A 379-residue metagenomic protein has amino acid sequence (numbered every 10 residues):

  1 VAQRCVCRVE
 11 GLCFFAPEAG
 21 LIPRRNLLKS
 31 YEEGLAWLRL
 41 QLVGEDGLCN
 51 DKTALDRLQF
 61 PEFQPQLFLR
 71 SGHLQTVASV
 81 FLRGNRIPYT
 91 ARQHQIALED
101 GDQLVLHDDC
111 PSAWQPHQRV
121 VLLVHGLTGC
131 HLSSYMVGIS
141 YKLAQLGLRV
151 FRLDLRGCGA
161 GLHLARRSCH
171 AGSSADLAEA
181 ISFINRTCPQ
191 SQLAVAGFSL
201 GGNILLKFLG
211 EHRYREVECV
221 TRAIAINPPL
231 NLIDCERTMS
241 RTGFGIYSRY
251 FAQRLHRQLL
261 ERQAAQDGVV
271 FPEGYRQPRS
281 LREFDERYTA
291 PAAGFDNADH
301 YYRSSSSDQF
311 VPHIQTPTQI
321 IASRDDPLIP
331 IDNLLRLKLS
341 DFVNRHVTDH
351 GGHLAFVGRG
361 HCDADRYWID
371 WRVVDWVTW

Functional and structural regions predicted by a protein language model:
C5-C7, C13-G34, L38-L40, G44 (+3 more regions): Alpha/beta-hydrolase-fold enzymes
L74-A113: N-terminal cap/lid segment of alpha/beta-hydrolase-fold proteins
P111-L164, F183, N333: Short, surface-exposed "cap/lid" segments of acyl-processing enzymes
V124-L127, S199, S323: Glycine-rich His-Gly loop
S140-R156, D341-G352, V357-R359: Active-site machinery of serine-nucleophile hydrolases
F151-A171, I204, C235, V357: Serine-hydrolase catalytic machinery in alpha/beta-hydrolase-like enzymes
C158-A194: Catalytic nucleophile-loop/oxyanion-hole region of alpha/beta-hydrolase and closely related hydrolase-like folds
L232-L354, D363-R372, W376-W379: Serine-hydrolase catalytic core
